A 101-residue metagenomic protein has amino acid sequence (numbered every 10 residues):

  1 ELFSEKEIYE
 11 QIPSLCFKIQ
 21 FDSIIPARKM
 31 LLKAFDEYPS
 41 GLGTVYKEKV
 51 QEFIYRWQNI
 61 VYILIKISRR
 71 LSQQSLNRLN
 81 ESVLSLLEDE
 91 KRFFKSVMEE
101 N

Functional and structural regions predicted by a protein language model:
L2-N101: Charged low-complexity "KEKE/polyampholyte" interaction tracts
